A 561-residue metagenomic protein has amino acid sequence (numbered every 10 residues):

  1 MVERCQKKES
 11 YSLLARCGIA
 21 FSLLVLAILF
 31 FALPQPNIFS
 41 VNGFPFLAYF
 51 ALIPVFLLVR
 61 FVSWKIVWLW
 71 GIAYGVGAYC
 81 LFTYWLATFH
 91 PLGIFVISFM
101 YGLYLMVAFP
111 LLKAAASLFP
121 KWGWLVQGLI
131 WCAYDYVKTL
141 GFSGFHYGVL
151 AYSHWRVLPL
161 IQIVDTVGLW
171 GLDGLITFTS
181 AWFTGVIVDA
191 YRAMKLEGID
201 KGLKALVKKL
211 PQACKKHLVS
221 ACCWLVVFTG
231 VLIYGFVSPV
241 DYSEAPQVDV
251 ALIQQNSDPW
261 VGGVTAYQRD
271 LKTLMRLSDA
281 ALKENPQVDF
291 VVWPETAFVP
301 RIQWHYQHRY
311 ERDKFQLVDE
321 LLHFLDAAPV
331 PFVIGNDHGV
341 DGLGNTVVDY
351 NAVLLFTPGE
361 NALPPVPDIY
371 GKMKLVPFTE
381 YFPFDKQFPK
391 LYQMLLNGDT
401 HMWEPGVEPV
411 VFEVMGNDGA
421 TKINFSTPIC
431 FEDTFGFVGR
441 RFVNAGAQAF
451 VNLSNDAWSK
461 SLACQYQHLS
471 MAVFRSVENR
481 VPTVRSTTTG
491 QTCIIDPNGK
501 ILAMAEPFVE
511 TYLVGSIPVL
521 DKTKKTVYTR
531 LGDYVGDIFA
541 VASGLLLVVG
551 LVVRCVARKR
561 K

Functional and structural regions predicted by a protein language model:
V2-V237, S461, A472-R475, T487 (+2 more regions): Membrane-embedded alpha-helical bundles of multi-pass enzymes that act on lipidic or dolichyl-linked glycan substrates
T88, P300-R301, D341-G342, W458-S461: Short, solvent-exposed loop/turn segments at secondary-structure junctions
F89-H90, T139-L169, V347-G436: Active-site catalytic loop in hydrolytic enzyme cores
Y101, G128-L129, F290, F298 (+4 more regions): CN hydrolase (nitrilase-like) catalytic-core segments centered on the catalytic cysteine and neighboring Lys/Glu
A108, L112, S278-D279, P409: Generic structural signal for well-ordered alpha-helices, preferentially at hydrophobic/aromatic core positions
V226-G230, T265-Q268, V451: Class I S-adenosylmethionine
G235-F378, V411-T421, T427, F431: Soluble catalytic regions of membrane-associated enzymes that act on cell-envelope and secretory-pathway components
N351-L355, V410-F412, G490-I495, L513-G515: Short beta-strand scaffold segments in enzyme catalytic cores
